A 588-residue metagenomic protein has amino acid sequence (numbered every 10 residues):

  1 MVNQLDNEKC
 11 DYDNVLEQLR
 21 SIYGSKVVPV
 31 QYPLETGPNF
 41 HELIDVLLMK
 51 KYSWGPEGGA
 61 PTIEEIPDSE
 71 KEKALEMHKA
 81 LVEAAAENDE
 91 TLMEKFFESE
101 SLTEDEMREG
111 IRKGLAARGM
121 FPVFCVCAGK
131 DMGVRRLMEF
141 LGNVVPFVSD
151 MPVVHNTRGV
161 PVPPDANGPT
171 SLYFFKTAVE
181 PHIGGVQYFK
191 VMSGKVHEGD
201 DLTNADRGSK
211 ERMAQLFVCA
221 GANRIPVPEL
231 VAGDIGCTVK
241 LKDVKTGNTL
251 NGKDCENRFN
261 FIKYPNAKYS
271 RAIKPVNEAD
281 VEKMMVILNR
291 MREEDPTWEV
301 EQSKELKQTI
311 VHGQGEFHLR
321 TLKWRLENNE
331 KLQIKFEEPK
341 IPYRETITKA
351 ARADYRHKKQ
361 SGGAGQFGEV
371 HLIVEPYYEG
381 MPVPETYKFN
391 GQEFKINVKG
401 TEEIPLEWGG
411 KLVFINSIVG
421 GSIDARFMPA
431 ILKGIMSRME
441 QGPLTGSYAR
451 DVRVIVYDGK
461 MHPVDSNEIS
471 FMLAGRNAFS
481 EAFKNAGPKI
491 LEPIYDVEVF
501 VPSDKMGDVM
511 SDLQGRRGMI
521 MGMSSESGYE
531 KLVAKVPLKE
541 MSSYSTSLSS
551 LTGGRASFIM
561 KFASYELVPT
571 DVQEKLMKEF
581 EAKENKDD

Functional and structural regions predicted by a protein language model:
M1-D588: Structural and coupling elements of P-loop NTPases
